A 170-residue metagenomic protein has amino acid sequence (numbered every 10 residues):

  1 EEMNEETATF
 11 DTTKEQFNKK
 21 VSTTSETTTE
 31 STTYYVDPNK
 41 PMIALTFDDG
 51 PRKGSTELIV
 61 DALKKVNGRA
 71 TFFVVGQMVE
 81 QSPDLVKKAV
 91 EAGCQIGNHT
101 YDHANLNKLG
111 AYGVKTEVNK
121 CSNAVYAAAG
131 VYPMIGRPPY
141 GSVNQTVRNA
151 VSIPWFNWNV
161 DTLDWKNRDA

Functional and structural regions predicted by a protein language model:
E1-S22: Short glycine- and acidic-rich boundary segments immediately preceding or forming the N-terminal edge of structured
E5, T12, T29-E30, I135 (+2 more regions): Alpha-helical structural elements
T9, Q16, T33-Y34, P139: Intrinsically disordered, low-complexity N-terminal regions enriched in serine/proline/glycine with scattered basic
F17-L109, G113-V114, K120, A124 (+1 more regions): Active-site beta->alpha N-cap acidic-glycine motif
L58, A104-A170: Catalytic domains of cell-wall/extracellular-matrix polysaccharide-remodeling enzymes, centered on de-N-acetylation
